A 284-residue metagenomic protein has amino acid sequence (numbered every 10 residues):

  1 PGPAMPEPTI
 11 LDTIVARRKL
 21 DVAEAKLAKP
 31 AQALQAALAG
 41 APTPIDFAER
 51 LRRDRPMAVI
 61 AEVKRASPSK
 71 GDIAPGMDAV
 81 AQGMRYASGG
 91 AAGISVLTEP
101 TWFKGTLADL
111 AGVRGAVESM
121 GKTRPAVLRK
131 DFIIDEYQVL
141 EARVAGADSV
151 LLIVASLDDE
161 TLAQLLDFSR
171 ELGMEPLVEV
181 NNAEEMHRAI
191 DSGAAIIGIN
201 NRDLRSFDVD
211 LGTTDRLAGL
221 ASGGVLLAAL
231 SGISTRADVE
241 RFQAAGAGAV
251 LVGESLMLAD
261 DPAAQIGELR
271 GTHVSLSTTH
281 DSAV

Functional and structural regions predicted by a protein language model:
M5-G76: An N-cap/entry alpha-helix motif that binds or orients negatively charged groups
I14, A61, Y86, I94 (+5 more regions): Conserved, mostly hydrophobic/aromatic
Q32-P42, P68-A74, A92-V113, N201-R205: Glycine-rich, proline-tolerant flexible connector loops at the mouths of alpha/beta enzymes
D54, K104-L128, V154-A155, T161-E179 (+2 more regions): Alpha-helix-loop-beta-strand connector modules within alpha/beta enzyme cores
I60-D78, P125-I134, E175-E179, A228-I233: Active-site mouth loops of central-metabolism enzymes
G90-A91, A116-S119, V144-V150, R170-M174 (+3 more regions): Glycine-enriched alpha-helix->loop->beta-strand junction motifs that scaffold or abut catalytic
V96, E141-T161, G198-F207, A245-I266: Glycine-rich phosphate-binding active-site loops on the catalytic face of alpha/beta enzymes
I134-A145, N181-S192, A229, I233-V252 (+1 more regions): Catalytic cores of alpha/beta
